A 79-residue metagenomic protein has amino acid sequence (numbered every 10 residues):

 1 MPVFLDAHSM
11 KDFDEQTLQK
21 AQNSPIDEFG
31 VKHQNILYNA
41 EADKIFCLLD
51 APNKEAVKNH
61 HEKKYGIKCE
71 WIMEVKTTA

Functional and structural regions predicted by a protein language model:
M1-D27, K32, N39-D43, T77-A79: Short S/T/G/P-rich N-terminal loop/turn motif that feeds into the first structured element of a domain
F4-A7, N35, N39-H61: Short, well-ordered beta-strand segments in beta-rich or mixed alpha/beta enzyme and ligand-binding folds
S9-D12, I45, G66, W71: Residue-level preference for alpha-helix termini and adjacent loops
D27-V31, P52-A79: An amphipathic, aromatic/His-enriched active-site/gating alpha helix that lines ligand/cofactor pockets
